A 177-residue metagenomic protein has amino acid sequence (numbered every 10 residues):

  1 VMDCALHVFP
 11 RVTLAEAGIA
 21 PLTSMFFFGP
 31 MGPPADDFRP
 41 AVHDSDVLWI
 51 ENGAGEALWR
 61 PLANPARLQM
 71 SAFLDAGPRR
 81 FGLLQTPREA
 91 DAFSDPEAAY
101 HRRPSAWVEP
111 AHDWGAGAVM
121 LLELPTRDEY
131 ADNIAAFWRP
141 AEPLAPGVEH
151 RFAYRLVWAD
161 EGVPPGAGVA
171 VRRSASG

Functional and structural regions predicted by a protein language model:
M2-P10, Y154, G177: Short, well-ordered beta-strand segments enriched in hydrophobic/aromatic residues
P10-T13, A145, S174: Serine/threonine-rich low-complexity intrinsically disordered regions
A15, I19-A20, S24-R151, V157 (+1 more regions): A contiguous, surface-exposed recognition patch within enzymatic or periplasmic domains that forms
P164-G177: Surface beta-strand/loop "capping" patches
